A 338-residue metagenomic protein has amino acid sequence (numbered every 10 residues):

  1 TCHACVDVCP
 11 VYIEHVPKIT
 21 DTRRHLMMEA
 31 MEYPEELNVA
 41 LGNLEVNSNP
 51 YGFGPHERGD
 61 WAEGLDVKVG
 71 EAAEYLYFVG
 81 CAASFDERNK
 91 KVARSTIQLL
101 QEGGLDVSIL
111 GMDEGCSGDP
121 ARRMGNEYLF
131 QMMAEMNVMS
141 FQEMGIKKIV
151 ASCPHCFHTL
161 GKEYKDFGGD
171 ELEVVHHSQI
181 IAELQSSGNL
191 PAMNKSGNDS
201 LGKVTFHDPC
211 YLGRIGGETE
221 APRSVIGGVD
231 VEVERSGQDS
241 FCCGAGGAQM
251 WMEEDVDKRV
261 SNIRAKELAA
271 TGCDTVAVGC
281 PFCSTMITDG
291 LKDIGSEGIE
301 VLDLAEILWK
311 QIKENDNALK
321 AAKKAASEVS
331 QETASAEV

Functional and structural regions predicted by a protein language model:
T1-G168, A326-V338: Iron-sulfur-cluster electron-transfer modules
C2, M28-M31, V69-L76, L99-D106 (+6 more regions): Iron-sulfur (Fe-S) cluster-binding modules
H3-V11, V79-S84, M112-G125, V150-T159 (+3 more regions): Local cysteine-cluster metal-coordination motifs and their immediate loop/turn environment, predominantly Fe-S cluster
K18, R88-V92, G217-P222, I287: Residues at alpha-helix caps and immediate loop-helix transition turns in enzyme cores, especially N- and C-cap
E45-S48, I181-Q185, Q311: Short, conserved secondary-structure transition motifs
E57-W61, I180-S187, K258-R259: Short gly/ser/thr-rich secondary-structure transition/capping motifs
L129, M133, E218, V256 (+1 more regions): Soluble or luminal CAZymes and related metallo-dependent hydrolases
A151, V174-H176: Core AdoMet radical
